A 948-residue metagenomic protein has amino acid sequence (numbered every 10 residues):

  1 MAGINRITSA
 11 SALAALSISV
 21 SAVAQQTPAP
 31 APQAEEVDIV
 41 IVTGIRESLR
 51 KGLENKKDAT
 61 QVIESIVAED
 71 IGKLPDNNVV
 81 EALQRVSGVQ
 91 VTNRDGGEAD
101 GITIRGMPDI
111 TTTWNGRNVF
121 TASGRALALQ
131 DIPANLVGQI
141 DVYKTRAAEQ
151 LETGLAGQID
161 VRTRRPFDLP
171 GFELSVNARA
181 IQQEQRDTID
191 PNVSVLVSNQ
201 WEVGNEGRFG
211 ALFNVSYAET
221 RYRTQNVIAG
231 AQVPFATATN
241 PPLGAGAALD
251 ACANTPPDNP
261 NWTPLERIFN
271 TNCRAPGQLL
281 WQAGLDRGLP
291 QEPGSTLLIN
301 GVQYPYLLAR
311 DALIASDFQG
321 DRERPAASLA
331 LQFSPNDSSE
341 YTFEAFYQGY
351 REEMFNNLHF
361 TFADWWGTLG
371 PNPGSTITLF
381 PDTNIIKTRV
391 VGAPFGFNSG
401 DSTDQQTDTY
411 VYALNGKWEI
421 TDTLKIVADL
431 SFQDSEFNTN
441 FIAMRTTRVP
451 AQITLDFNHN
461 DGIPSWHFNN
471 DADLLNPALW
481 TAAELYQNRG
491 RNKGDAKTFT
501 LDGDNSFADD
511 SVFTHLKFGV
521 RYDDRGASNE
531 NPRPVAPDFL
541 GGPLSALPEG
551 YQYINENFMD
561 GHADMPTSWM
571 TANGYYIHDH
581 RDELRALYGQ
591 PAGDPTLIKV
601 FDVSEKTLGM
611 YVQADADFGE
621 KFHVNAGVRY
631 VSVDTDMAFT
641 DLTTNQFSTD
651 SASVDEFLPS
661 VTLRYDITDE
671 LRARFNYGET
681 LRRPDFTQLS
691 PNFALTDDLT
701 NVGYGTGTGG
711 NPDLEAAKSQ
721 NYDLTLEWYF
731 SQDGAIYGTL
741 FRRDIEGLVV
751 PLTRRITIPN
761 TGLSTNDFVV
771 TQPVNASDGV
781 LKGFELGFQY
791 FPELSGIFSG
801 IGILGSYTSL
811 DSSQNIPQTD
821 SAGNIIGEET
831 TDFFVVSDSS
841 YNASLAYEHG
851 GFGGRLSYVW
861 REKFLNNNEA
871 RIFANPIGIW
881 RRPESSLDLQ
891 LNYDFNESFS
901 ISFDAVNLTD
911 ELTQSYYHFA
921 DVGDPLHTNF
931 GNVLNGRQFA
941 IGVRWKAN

Functional and structural regions predicted by a protein language model:
I41-G72, D100-G101, I110, N118-V119: N-terminal periplasmic "start-of-domain" segments of outer-membrane beta-barrel proteins
V80-N118: Extracytoplasmic beta-strand/coil segments of soluble accessory domains associated with Gram-negative outer-membrane
V86-S87, V119, D131-N177, T224: A beta-strand signature from Gram-negative outer-membrane beta-barrel systems, especially the internal plug domain
P166-F172, E202-F209, S338, T423-K425 (+7 more regions): Short loop/turn motifs that connect adjacent beta-strands in outer-membrane beta-barrel proteins
R186-W365, S375, Q405-N415, I426 (+1 more regions): Transmembrane beta-barrel wall of Gram-negative outer-membrane proteins
D401-T403, T407-T409, F601-K606, R683-I745 (+6 more regions): Outer-membrane beta-barrel signature, preferentially recognizing the C-terminal barrel domain of Gram-negative
F741-I745, T761-N868: Gram-negative outer-membrane beta-barrel transporters
I803, W860-E869, N892-N948: C-terminal beta-signal and adjacent terminal beta-strands/loops of Gram-negative outer-membrane beta-barrel proteins
